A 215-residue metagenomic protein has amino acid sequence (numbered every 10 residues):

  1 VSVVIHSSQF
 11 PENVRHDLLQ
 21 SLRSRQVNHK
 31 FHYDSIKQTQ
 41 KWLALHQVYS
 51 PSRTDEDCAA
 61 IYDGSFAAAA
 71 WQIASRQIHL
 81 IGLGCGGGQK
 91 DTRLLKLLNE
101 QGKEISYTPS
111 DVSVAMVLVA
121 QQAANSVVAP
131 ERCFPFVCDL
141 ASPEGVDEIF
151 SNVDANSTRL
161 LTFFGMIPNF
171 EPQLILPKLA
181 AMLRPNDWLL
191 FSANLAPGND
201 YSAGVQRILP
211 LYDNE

Functional and structural regions predicted by a protein language model:
V1-I81, G88-F136, P143-E144, E148-N156 (+1 more regions): Rossmann-like AdoMet
Q89-K90, N169, P197-Y201: Short catalytic/ligand-binding loop motif for oxyanion handling, primarily in non-cytosolic enzymes, centered on
L94, L179-M182: Class I S-adenosylmethionine-dependent transferase superfamily signal
V137, T162-G165, A193-L195: Short, structured patches in soluble enzyme cores that scaffold and shape functional sites
A141-P143, A196-A203: Short, conserved secondary-structure transition motifs
A155-A180: A short SAM/SAH-binding and catalytic strip from SAM-dependent methyltransferases
L183-G198: Conserved beta-strand signature within the Rossmann-like core of class I S-adenosyl-L-methionine
G204-E215: Conserved Class I S-adenosyl-L-methionine
